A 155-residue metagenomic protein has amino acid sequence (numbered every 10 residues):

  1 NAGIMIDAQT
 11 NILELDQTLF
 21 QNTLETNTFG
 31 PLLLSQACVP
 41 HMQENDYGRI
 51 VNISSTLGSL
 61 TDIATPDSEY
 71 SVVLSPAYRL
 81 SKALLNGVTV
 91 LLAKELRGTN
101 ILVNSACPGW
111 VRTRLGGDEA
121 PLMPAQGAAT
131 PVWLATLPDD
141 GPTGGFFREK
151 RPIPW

Functional and structural regions predicted by a protein language model:
I4-L24, Q43, R49-R97: Catalytic loop of short-chain dehydrogenase/reductase
L34-C38, V88-T89, L134: Hydrophobic positions on the long internal alpha-helix of Rossmann-like NAD(P)-dependent oxidoreductase domains
S55, P108, E149: Active-site loop/turn elements of alpha/beta-hydrolase fold enzymes, especially the short glycine-/histidine-rich
S59, P108-R114: Short, flexible catalytic-loop segment of classical short-chain dehydrogenase/reductase
A83, L91, G98, S105 (+1 more regions): C-terminal helical subdomain
